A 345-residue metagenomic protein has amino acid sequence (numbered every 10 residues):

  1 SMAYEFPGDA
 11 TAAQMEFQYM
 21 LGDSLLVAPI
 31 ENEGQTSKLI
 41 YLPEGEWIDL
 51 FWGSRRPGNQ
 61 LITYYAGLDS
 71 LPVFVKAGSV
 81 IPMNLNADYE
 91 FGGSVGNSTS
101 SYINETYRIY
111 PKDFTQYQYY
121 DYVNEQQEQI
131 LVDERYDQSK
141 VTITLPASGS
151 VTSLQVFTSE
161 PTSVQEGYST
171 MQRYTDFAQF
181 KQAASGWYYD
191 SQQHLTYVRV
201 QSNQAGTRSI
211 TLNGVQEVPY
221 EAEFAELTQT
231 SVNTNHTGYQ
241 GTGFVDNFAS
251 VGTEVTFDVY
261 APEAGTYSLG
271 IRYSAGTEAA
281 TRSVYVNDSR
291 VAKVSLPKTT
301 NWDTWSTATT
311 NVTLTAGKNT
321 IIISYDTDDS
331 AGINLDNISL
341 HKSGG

Functional and structural regions predicted by a protein language model:
S1-E5, Q14-F17, S24, I48-F51 (+9 more regions): Short linear motifs at secondary-structure transitions and domain/linker junctions
S1-Q138, Q155-S159: Catalytic core of carbohydrate-active enzymes
Q18, V27, D49, T63 (+13 more regions): Compositionally biased, low-complexity repeat tracts
G22, E44, Q138, Q193 (+3 more regions): Residue-level signal for tight coil/turn positions that link beta-strands
Y64-S79, Q182-Q193, T304-T310: Short, surface-exposed secondary-structure junctions/capping segments
S98-V218: Beta-rich accessory regions
L145, S153-R173, F177, Y197-N203 (+1 more regions): Extracytoplasmic
